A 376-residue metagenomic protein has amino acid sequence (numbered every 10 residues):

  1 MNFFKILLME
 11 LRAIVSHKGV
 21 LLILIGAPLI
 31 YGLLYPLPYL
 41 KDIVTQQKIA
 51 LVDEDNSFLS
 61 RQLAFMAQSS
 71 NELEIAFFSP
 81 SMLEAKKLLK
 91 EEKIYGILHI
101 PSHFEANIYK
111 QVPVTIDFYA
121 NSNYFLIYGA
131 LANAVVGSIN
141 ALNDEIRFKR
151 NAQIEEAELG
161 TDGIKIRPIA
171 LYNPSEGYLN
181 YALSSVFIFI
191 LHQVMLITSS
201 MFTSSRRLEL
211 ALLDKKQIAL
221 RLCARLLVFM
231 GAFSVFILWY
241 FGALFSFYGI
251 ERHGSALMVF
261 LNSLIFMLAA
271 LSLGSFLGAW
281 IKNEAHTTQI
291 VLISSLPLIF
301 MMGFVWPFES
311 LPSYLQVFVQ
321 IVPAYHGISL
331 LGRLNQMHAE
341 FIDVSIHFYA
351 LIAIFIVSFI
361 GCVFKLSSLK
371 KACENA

Functional and structural regions predicted by a protein language model:
M1-Q46, N173-E176, V186, I190 (+4 more regions): N-terminal hydrophobic or amphipathic helices and topogenic motifs
M1-Y178, N375-A376: Extracytoplasmic/periplasmic domains immediately adjacent to an N-terminal transmembrane anchor in multi-pass membrane
N2-E10, F77, N123, E158 (+11 more regions): Juxtamembrane loop-helix boundary motifs flanking transmembrane segments in multi-pass membrane proteins
L29, L33, A130, V194-T198 (+5 more regions): Transmembrane alpha-helix boundary/anchor motif
L34-P38, D42, S246-F247, W280-I281 (+1 more regions): Helix-loop junctions at the membrane-solvent interface of multi-pass transporters, primarily the C-terminal
Y181-W280, A285-M302: Transmembrane alpha-helical segments that form the functional core of multipass membrane systems
G242, G254-A376: Membrane-spanning alpha-helical segments of multipass transporters and channels
